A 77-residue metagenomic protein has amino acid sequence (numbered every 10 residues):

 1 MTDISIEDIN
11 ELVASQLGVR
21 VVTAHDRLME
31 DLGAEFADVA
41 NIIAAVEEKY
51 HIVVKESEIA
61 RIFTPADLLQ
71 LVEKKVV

Functional and structural regions predicted by a protein language model:
M1-V22, K74-V77: Thiotemplate assembly-line natural product biosynthesis machinery
A14-G33, K49-R61: Phosphopantetheine carrier-protein modules
D38: Two-component histidine kinase catalytic core, primarily the HATPase_c
N41: Conserved alpha-helix in the HATPase_c
V53-V77: C-terminal structural segments of small proteins and small subunits
